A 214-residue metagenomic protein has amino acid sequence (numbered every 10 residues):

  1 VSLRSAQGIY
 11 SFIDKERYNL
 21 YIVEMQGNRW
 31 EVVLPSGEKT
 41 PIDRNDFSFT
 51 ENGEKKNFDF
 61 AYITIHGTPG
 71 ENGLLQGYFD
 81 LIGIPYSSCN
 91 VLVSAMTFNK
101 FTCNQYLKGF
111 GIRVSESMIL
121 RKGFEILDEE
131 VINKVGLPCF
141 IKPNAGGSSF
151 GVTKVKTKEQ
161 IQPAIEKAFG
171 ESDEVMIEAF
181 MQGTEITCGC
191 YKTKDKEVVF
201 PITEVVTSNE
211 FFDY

Functional and structural regions predicted by a protein language model:
V1-L92, M96-F98, T102, R121-E130: ATP-binding N-terminal substructure of ATP-dependent carboxylate-amine bond-forming enzymes
S2, S115-I119, P138-E166, E185-T187: Glycine-rich phosphate-binding loop of ATP-grasp-fold ATP-dependent ligases
D14, D80, K108, N133 (+1 more regions): Anion (oxyanion) recognition and catalysis
G37-T40, Q105-K108, N133-V135, K158 (+1 more regions): Short, hinge-like loop/turn segments at secondary-structure boundaries
F98-M118: Short, glycine-/small-residue-rich phosphate/pyrophosphate-handling segment
L107-K108, I132-F150, D173-Q182: ATP-grasp fold ATP-binding core
K156-Y214: Phosphate-binding site of ATP-dependent enzymes
